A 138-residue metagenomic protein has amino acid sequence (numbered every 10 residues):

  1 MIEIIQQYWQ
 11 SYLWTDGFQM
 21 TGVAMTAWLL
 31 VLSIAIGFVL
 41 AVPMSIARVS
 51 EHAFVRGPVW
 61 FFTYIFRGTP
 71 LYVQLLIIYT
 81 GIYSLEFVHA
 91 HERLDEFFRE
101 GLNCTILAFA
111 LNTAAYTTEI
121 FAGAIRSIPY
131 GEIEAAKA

Functional and structural regions predicted by a protein language model:
M1-A138: Transmembrane alpha-helices and adjacent helix-loop boundaries
